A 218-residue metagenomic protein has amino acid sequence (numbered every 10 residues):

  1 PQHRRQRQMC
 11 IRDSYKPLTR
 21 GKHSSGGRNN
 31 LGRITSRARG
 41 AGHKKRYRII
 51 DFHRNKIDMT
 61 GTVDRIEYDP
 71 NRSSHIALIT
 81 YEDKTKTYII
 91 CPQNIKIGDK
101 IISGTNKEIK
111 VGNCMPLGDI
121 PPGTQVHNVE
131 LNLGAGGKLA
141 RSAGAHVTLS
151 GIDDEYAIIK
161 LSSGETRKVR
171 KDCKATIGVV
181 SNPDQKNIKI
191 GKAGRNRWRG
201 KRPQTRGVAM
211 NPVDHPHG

Functional and structural regions predicted by a protein language model:
P1-I11: Single conserved hydrophobic/aromatic residue that forms the stacking wall/gate of nucleotide- or nucleobase-binding
Q6, S25-R33, R37-H217: Ribosome-associated RNA-binding proteins
R12-K16, R20-G27: Long, low-complexity segments enriched in small/aliphatic residues
